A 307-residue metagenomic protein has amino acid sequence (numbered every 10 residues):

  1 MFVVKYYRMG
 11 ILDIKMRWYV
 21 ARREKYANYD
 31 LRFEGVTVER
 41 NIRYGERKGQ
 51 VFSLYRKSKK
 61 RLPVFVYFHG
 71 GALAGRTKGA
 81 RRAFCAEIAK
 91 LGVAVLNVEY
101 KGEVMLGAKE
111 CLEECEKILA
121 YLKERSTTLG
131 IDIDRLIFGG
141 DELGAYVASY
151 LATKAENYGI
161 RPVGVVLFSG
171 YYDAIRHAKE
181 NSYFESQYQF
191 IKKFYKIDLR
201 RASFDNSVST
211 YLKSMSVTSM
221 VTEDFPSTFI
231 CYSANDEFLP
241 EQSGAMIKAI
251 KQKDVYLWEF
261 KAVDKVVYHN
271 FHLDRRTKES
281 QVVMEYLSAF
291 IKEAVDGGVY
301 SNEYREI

Functional and structural regions predicted by a protein language model:
M1-I307: Alpha/beta-hydrolase superfamily serine-hydrolase fold, recognizing
